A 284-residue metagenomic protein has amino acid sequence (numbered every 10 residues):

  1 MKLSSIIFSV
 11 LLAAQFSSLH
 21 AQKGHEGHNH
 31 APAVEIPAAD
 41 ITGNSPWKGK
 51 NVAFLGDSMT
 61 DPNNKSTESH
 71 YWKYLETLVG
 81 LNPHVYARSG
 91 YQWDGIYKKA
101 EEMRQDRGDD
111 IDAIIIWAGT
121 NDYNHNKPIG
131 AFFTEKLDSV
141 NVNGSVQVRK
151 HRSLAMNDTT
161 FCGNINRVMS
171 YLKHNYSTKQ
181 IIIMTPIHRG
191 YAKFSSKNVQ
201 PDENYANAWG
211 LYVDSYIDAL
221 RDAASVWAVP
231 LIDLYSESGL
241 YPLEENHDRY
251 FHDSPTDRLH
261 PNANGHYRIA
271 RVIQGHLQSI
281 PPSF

Functional and structural regions predicted by a protein language model:
M1-E26: Bacterial Sec-dependent N-terminal signal peptides
V10, W47-K48, F251-D253: Short hydrophobic "helix-edge" motifs at membrane interfaces and signal-peptide entry regions
Q15, Q22, K99-A100, H266: Glutamine-centric residue-chemistry signal
G24-S89, D94, A100-D110, I114 (+1 more regions): Serine-esterase "nucleophile elbow" of acetyl-processing enzymes
I36, H70, G95, G163 (+2 more regions): Short, conserved clusters of charged catalytic residues that mark active-site and nucleotide-handling motifs
L78, A100-F284: Alpha-helical cap/lid subdomain in secreted, periplasmic, or secretory-pathway luminal O-acyl-processing enzymes
D94-G95, N126: Active-site-adjacent loop/helix micro-motif of nuclease/hydrolase catalytic cores
